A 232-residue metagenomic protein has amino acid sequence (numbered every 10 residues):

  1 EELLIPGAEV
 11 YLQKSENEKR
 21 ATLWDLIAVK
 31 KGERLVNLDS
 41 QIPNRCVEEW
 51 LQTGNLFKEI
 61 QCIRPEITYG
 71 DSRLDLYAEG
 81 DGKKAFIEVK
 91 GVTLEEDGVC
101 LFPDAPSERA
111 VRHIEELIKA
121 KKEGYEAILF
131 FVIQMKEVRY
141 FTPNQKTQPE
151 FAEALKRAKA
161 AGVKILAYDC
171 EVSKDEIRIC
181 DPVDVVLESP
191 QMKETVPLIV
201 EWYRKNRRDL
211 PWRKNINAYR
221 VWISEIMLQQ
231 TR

Functional and structural regions predicted by a protein language model:
E1-Y11, I118: Short nucleic-acid-contacting surface segments enriched for D/E, G, S/T with interspersed K/R
K14-K19: Short, charged beta-turn/beta-strand-edge "cap" motif at the junction between a beta-strand and an adjacent loop
V29-T53: Short peripheral tails and domain-boundary helices/loops at the edges of structured domains
W50, N55-Y69: A short acidic/basic microdomain associated with nuclease active sites
L74-P103, L117: Conserved catalytic cores of phosphodiester-cleaving nucleases, focusing on short active-site segments
P106, K121, E126-A127, V132-M135 (+1 more regions): Non-catalytic C-terminal interaction segments of nucleic acid-processing enzymes
R112-K122: Histidine-anchored nucleotide/phosphate-binding helix
Q191-R232: N-terminal polyanion-binding entry modules of DNA glycosylases/AP lyases and select other DNA-binding proteins
